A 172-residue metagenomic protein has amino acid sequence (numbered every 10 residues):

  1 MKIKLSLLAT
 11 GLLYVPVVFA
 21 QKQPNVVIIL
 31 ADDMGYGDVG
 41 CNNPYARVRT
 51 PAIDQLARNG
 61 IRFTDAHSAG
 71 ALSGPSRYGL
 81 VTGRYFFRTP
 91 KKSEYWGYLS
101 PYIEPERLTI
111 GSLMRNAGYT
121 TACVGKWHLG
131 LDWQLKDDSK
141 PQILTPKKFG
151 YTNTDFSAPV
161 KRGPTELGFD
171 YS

Functional and structural regions predicted by a protein language model:
K2-K4, F19-S172: Formylglycine-dependent sulfatase
S6-T10: Sec-dependent N-terminal signal peptides
